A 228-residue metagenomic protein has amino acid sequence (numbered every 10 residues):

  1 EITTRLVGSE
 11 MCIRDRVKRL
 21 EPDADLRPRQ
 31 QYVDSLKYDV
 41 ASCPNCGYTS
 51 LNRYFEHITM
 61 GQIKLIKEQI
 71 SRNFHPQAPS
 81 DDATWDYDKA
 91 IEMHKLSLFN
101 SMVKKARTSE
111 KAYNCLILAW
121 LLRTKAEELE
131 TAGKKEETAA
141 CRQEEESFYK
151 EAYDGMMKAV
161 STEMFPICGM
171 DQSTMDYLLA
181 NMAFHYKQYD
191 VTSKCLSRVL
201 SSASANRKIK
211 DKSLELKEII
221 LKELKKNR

Functional and structural regions predicted by a protein language model:
E1-G8, I13: Single conserved hydrophobic/aromatic residue that forms the stacking wall/gate of nucleotide- or nucleobase-binding
I13, C43-N45: Short, cysteine/histidine-rich loop/knuckle motifs that typically chelate Zn2+
K67-D81, W85-L98, V103-E136, M170-H185: Amphipathic alpha-helical repeat scaffolds of TPR domains
L98-F99, Y153-S161, R198-S202: Amphipathic alpha-helical segments of tetratricopeptide repeats
E110, E144, F148-E151, M164-Q172 (+2 more regions): Structural signature of alpha-solenoid helical repeat junctions
